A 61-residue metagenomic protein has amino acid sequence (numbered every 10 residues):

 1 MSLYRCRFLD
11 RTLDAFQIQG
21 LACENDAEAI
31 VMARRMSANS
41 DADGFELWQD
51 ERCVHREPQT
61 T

Functional and structural regions predicted by a protein language model:
M1-Q17: Short aromatic-glycine-(Arg/Gly/Cys) micro-motifs in beta-strand/loop hairpins
D14-Q19, E51-H55: Surface-exposed loop/edge segments in extracytoplasmic proteins
A15-G20, M36, G44: A general secondary-structure boundary signal
A22-D26, P58-T61: A short, sequence-level motif marking secondary-structure junctions
E24-A42: A short, charged, amphipathic alpha-helix used as a generic interaction element across diverse proteins
N39-T61: Short, mixed-charge low-complexity intrinsically disordered segments
